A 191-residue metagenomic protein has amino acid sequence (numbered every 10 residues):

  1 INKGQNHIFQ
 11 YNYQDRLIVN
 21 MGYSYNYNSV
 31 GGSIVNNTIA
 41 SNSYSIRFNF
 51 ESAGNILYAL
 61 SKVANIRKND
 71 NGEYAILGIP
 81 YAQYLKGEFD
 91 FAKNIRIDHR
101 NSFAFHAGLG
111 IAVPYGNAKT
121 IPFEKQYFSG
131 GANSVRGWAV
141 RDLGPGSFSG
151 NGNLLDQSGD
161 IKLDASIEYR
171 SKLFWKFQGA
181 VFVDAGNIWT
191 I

Functional and structural regions predicted by a protein language model:
I1-S171, V181-A185, W189-I191: C-terminal outer-membrane beta-barrel translocator/porin domains of Gram-negative envelope proteins and their
L173-W175: Short loop/turn positions at the edges of beta-strands in beta-sheet-rich folds
Q178: Conserved catalytic motifs of the protein kinase core domain
